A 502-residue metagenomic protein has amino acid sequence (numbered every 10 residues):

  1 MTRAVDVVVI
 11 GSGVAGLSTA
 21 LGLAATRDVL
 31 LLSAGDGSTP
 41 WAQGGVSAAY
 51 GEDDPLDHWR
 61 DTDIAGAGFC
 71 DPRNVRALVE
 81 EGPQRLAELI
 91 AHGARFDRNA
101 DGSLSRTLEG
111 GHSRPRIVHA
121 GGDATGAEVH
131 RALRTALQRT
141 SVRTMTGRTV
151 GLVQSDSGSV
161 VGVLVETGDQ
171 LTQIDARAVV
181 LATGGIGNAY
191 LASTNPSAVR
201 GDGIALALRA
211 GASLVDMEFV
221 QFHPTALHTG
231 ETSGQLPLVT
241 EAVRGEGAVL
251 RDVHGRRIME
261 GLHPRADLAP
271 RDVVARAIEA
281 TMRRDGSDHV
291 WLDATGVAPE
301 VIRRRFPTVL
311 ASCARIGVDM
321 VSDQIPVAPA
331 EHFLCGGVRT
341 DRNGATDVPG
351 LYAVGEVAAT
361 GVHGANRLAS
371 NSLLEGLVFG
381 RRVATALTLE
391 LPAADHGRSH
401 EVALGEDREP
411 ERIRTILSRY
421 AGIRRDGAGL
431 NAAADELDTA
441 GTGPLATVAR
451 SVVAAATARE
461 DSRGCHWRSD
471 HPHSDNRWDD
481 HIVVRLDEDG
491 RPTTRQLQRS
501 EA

Functional and structural regions predicted by a protein language model:
M1-V5, G22, D28, D36 (+9 more regions): Glycine- and aromatic-enriched mobile tails/lids
V7-L30: N-terminal Rossmann-like FAD-binding beta1-loop-alpha1 element of flavoenzymes
V8-I10, Q173-T183: Short hydrophobic core segments
G35-D63, A67, G234-Q235: Conserved N-terminal glycine-rich FAD pyrophosphate-binding loop of Rossmann-like flavoproteins
C70-P83, I117-T135, S193-G201, A226-G230 (+1 more regions): Short beta-strand to alpha-helix junction loop
H92-Q170, A182, A226-G230: Conserved redox-cofactor binding core of oxidoreductases
A178-E231, P237, N371-F379: Glycine-rich loop(s) and the adjacent beta-strand/alpha-helix scaffold that form part
L206, A212-I325, A386-P392: An anion/pyrophosphate-binding glycine-rich loop and adjacent beta-alpha core in soluble alpha-beta enzymes
